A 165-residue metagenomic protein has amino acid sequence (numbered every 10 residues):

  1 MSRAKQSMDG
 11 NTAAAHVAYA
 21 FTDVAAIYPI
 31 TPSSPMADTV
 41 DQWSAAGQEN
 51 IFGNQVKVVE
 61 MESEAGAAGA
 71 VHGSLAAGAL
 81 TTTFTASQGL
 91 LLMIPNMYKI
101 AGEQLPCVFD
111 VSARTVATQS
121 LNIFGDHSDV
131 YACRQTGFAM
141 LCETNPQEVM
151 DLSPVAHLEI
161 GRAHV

Functional and structural regions predicted by a protein language model:
M1-A132, G137, C142-T144, P154: Thiamine diphosphate
G102, E159-I160: Iron-sulfur-associated redox domains of electron-transfer enzymes in respiratory and anaerobic energy metabolism
Q147-L158: Active-site/ligand-binding-proximal alpha/beta "capping" segment
A163-V165: Conserved small/polar residues in nucleotide/adenosyl-binding loops
